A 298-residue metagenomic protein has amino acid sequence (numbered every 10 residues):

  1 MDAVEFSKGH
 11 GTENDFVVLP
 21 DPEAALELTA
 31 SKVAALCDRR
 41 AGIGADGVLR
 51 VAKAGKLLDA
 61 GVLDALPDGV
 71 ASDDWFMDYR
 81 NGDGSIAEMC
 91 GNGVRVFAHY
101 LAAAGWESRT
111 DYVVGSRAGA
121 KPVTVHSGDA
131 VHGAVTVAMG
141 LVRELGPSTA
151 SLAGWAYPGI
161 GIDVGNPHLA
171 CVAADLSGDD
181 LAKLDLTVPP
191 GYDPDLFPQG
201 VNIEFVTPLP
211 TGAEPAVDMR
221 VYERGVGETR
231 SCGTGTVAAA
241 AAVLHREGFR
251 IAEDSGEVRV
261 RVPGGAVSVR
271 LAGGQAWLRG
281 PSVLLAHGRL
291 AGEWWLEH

Functional and structural regions predicted by a protein language model:
M1-V131, A170-H298: A glycine-rich beta-to-alpha transition motif near the start of alpha/beta enzyme domains, typified by
H10, G61-D64, S148-A153, Y157: Short, charged N-terminal helix-start/capping segments
V131-G140: Short, solvent-exposed secondary-structure boundary/capping segments
G140-V142, A266: Short, solvent-exposed aromatic-acidic interface loops
L141, D163, V221-E223: Non-cytosolic beta-sheet module surface loops
R143-P147, L285-H287: Short, charged/polar, Gly/Pro-enriched secondary-structure boundary elements
L145-P147, G154-P158, P189-Y192, N202: Glycine-rich, charged/polar anion/phosphate-binding loops that engage phosphate groups from diverse ligands
A150-A182: Internal active-site segments that recognize and position negatively charged phosphoryl groups and nucleotide moieties
